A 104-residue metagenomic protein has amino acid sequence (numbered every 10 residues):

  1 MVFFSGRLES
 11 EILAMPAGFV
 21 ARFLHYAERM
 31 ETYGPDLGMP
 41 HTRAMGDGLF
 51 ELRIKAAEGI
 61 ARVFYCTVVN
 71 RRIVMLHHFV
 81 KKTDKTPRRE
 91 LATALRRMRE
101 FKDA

Functional and structural regions predicted by a protein language model:
M1-I60, V69-I73, V80-A104: Basic, Lys/Arg-enriched alpha-helical interface segments
V63: Portal/gating segments that form or line small-molecule/metal binding sites
C66: Conserved Hanks-type protein kinase catalytic core
